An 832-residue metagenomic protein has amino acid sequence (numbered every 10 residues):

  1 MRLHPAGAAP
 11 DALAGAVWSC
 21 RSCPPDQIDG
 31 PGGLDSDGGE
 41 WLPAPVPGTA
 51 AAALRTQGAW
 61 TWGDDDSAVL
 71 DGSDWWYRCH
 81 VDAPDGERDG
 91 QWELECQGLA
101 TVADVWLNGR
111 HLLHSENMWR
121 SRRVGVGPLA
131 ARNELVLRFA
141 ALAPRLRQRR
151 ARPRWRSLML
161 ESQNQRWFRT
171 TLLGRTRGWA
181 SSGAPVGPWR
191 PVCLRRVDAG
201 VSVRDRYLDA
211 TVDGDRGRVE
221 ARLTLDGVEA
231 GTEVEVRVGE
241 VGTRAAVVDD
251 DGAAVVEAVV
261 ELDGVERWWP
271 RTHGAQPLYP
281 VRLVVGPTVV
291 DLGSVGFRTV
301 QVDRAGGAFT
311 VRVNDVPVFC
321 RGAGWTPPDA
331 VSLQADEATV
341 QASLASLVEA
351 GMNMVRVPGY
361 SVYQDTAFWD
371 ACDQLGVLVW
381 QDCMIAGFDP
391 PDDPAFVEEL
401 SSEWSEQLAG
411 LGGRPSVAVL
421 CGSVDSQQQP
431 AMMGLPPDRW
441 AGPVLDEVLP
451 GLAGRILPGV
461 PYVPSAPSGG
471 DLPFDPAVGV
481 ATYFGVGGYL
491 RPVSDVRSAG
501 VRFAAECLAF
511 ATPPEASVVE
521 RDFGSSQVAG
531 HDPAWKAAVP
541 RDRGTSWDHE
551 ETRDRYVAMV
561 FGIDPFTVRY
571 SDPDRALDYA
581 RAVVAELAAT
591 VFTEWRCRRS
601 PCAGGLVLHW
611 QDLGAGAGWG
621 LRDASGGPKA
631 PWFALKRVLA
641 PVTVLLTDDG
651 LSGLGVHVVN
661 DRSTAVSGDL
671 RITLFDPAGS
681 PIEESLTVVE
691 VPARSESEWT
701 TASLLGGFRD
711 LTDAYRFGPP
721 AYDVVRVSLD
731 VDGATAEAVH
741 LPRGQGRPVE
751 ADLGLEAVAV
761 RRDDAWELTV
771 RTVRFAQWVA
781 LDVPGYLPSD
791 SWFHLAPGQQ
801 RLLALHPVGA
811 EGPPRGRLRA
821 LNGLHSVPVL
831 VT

Functional and structural regions predicted by a protein language model:
M1-M354, C597-R598, C602, G627 (+1 more regions): Secreted/periplasmic carbohydrate-active enzymes, especially glycoside hydrolases
S22, G187, A453, R491-T664: Substrate-binding clefts and catalytic carboxylate motifs of secreted carbohydrate-active enzymes
S73, A184, T339, E399-E403 (+4 more regions): Soluble or luminal CAZymes and related metallo-dependent hydrolases
W76-H80, S343, L347-A350, F368 (+4 more regions): Alpha-helical packing segments of well-folded alpha/beta enzyme cores
T101-A103, P144-R145, D303, P327-D329 (+9 more regions): Flexible loop/turn segments at secondary-structure boundaries
T176-A180, P436-R439, R575-D578: Active-site rim elements
S346-L347, C372, L411, W595: Generic structural signal for hydrophobic
V357-S361, D365-Q374, L378-S546, V583 (+3 more regions): Substrate-binding/catalytic cleft of secreted carbohydrate-active enzymes, primarily glycoside hydrolases
